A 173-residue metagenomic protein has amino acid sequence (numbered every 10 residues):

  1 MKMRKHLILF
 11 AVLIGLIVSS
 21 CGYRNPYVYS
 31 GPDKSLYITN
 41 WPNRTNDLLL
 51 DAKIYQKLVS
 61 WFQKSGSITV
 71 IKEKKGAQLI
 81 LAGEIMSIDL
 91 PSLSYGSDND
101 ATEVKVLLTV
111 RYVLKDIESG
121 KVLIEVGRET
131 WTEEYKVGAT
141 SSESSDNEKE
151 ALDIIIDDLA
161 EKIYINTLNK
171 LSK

Functional and structural regions predicted by a protein language model:
M1-S19: Sec-dependent bacterial lipoprotein signal peptides
I17-S60, K64-K75, E118, N166-K173: A structural "domain/chain start" motif
N25, S65-G66, A82-R128, T132-D146 (+2 more regions): Surface-exposed short loop/turn segments
P32, A77, T102-V106: Residue-level preference for beta-strand/loop junctions
N46, L50, T102, N147-A151 (+1 more regions): Conserved acidic
K74, Q78-G83: Short beta-edge strand/loop motif at the mouth of beta-sheet-based domains
S144-K173: Compositionally biased, intrinsically disordered linkers/stalks adjacent to structured regions
